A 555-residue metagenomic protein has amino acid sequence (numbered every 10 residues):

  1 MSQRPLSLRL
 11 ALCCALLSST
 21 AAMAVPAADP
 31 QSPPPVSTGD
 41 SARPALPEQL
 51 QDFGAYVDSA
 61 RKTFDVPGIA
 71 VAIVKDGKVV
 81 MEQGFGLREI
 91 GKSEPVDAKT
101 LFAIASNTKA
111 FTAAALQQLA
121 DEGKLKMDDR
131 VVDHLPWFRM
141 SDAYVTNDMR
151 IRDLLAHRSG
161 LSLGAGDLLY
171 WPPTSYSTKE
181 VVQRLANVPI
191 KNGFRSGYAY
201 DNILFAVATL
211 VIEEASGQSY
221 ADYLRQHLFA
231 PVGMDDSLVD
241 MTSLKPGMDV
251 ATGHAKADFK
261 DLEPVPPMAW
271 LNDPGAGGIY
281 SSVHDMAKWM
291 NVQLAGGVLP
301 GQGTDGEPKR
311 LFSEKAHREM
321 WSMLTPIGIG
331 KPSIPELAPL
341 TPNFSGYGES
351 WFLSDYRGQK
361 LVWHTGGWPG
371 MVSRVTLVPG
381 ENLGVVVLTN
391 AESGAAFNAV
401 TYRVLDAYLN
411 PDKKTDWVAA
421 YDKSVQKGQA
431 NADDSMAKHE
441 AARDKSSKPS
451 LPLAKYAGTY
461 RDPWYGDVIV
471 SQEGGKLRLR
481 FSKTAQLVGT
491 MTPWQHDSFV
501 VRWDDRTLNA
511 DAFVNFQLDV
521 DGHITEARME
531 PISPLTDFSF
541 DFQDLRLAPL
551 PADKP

Functional and structural regions predicted by a protein language model:
M1-A11: Bacterial N-terminal signal peptides that target proteins for export
A11-A21: Bacterial N-terminal signal peptides
V25-E82, E213-Q226, A230, P264-P555: Catalytic loop of the DD-peptidase/beta-lactamase superfamily, centered on the K-T-G motif and neighboring
G39-L46, L101-A103, R139-D142, D167-P172 (+4 more regions): Second-shell loop/turn segments in exported
R43-I104, K124-K126, D133-H134, R139-S141 (+3 more regions): Short, conserved catalytic-motif segment at the N-terminal edge
D52, G68, I90, A103-N107 (+6 more regions): Active-site helix/loop module of the DD-peptidase/beta-lactamase fold, centered on the serine-lysine SxxK catalytic
E82-F85, G164-Y170, R225, V239-S243 (+2 more regions): Short, solvent-exposed loop/turn and secondary-structure capping segments
K179-K191, K256-L271, D355-Y356: The feature captures the short pre-catalytic strand/loop hairpin that immediately precedes and shapes the active-site
